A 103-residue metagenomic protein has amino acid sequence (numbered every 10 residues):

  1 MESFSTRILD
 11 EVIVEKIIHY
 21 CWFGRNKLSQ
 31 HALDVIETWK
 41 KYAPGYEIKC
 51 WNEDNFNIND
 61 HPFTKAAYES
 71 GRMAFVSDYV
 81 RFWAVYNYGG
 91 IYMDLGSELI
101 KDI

Functional and structural regions predicted by a protein language model:
M1-F63: N-terminal anchoring/stem segment of glycosyltransferases
S3-S5, S29, S70, S77 (+1 more regions): Generic serine detector
A32, E53, P62-K65, R81 (+2 more regions): General "foldedness" signal
Y42-Y46, R72-S77: Glycine-rich loops and low-complexity Gly/Arg-rich segments that provide flexible linkers or classic glycine-based
F56-V76: ATP-dependent phospho-/nucleotidyl transfer catalytic cores
M73-I103: GT-A fold catalytic core of metal-dependent nucleotide-sugar glycosyltransferases, centered on the diacidic
